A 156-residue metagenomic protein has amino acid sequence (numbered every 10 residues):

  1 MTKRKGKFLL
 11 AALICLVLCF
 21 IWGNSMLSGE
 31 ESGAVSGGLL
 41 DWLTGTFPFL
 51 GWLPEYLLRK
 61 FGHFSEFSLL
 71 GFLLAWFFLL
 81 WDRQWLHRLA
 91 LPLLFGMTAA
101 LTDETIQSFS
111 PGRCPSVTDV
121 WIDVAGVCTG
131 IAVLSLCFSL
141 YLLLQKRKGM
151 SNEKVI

Functional and structural regions predicted by a protein language model:
T2-L74: "…centered on the first transmembrane helix and the immediately adjacent amphipathic helix/loop
R4-L9, R83-L93, S116-V117: Membrane-helix interface segments
L16-I21, L89-S108: Small-polar-interrupted transmembrane alpha-helices in polytopic inner-membrane proteins
E30, F77-W85, F109-R113, L136 (+1 more regions): Membrane-interface elements of multi-pass transporters and channels
E66-L80, V127-L142: Membrane-interfacial alpha-helical segments at the cytosolic side of multi-pass membrane proteins
A100-A125: Interfacial helix-loop-helix junctions of multi-pass membrane proteins
R147-I156: Short, charged juxtamembrane terminal tails flanking transmembrane helices
